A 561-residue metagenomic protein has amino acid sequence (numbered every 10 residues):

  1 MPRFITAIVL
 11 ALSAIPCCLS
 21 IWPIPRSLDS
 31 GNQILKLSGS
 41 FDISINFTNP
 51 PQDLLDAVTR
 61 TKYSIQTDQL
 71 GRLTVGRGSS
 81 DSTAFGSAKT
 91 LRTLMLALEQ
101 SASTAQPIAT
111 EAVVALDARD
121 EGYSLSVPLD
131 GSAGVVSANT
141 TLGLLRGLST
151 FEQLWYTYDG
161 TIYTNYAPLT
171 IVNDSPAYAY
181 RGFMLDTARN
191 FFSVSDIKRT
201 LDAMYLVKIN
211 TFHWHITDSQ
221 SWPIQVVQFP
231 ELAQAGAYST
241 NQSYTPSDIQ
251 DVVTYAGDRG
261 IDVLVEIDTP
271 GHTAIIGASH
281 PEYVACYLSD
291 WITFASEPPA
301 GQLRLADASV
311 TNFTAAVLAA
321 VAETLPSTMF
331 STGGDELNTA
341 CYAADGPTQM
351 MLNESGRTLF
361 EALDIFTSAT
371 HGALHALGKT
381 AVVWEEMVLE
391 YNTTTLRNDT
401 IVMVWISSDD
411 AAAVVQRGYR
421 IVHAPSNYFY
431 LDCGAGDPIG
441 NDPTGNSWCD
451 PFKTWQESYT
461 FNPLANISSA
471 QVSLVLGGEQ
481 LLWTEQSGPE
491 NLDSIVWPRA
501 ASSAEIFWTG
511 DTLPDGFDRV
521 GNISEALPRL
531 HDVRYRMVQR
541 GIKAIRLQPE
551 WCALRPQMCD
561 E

Functional and structural regions predicted by a protein language model:
M1-C17: Fungal secretory targeting signals
I15-A179, A322, A381-E390, L396 (+3 more regions): Acidic, contiguous N-terminal accessory segments
I43, T140, F183, M204 (+5 more regions): Conserved, mostly hydrophobic/aromatic
P51, F191-S193, S219-P223, P270-I276 (+6 more regions): Flexible loop/turn segments at secondary-structure boundaries
L116-T311, L318-M329, E479-W483: Feature activates predominantly on carbohydrate-active enzymes
W291-T400, W405-V415: Active-site neighborhood of glycoside hydrolase catalytic domains
A381-V388, T394-T400, V404-E561: Flexible, acidic glycine-rich loops studded with aromatic residues
